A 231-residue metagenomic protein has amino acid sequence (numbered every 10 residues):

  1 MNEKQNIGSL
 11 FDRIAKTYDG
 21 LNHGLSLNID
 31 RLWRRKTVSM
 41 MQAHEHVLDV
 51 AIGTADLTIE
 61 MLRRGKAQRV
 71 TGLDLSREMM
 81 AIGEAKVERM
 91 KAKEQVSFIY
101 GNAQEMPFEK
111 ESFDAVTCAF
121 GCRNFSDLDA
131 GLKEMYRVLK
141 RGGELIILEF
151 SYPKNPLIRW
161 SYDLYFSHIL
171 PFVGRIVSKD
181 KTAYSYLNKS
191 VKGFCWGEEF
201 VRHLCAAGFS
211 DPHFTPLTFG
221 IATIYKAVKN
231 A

Functional and structural regions predicted by a protein language model:
Q5, L148-H203, A207, H213: C-terminal alpha-helical "lid/dimerization" subdomain adjacent to the S-adenosyl-L-methionine
I14-L27: Class I SAM-dependent methyltransferase Rossmann-like catalytic core, especially the SAM/SAH-binding loop
L27-E45, D56, E60: Conserved alpha-helix/loop element of class I SAM-dependent methyltransferases that forms part of the SAM/SAH-binding
L48-E105: Class I SAM-dependent methyltransferase SAM/SAH-binding core
Q104-A115: A short acidic, Gly/Pro-enriched loop at the edge of an enzyme's catalytic core that lines a small-molecule cofactor
D114-L128: A short SAM/SAH-binding and catalytic strip from SAM-dependent methyltransferases
D129-E144: A short glycine-rich, Lys/Arg-flanked "PGG" loop and its adjoining helix->strand segment in the class I
A207-A231: Core SAM-dependent methyltransferase catalytic element
